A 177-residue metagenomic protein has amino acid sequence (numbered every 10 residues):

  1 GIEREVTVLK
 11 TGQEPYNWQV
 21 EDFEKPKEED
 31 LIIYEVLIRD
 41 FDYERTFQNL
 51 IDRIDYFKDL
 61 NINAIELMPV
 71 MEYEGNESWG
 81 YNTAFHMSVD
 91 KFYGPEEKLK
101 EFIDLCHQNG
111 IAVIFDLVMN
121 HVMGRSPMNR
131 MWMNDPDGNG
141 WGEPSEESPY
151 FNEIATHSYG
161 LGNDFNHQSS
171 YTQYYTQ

Functional and structural regions predicted by a protein language model:
G1-T11: Alpha-glucan (starch/glycogen) binding determinants
E14-P15, Q19-L31, L37-Q177: Substrate-binding/active-site clefts of carbohydrate-active enzymes
